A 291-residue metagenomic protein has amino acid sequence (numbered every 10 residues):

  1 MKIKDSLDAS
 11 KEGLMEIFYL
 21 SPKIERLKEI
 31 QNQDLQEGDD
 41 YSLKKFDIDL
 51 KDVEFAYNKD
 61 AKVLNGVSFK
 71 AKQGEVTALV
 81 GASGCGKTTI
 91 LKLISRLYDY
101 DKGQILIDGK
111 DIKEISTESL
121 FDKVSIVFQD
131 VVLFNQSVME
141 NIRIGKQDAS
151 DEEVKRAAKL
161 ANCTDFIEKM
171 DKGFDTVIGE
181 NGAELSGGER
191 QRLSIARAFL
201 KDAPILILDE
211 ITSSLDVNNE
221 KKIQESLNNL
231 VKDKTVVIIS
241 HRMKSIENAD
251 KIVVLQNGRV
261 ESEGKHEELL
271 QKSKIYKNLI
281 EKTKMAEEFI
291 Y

Functional and structural regions predicted by a protein language model:
M1-K2, N162: Transmembrane helix-bundle signature of multi-pass membrane transporters/permeases
K2-I30: Cytosolic ends of transmembrane helices, especially the final helix of ABC transmembrane type-1 domains
Q31-L43, L269: Pre-NBD coupling/linker segments of ABC/ABC-like ATPases
L43-Y291: ABC-type nucleotide-binding domain
